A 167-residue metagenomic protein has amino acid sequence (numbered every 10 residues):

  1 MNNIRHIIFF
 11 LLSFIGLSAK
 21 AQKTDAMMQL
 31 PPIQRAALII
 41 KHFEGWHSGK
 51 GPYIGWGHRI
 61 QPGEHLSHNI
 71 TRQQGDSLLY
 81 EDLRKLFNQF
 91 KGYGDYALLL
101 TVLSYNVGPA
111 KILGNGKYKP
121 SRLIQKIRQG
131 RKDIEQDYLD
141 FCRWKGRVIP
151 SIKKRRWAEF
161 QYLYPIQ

Functional and structural regions predicted by a protein language model:
M1-N3: N-terminal secretory signal peptides that target proteins for export/translocation
H6-I15: Sec-dependent N-terminal signal peptides
L11, Q22-K50, H58-E64, I70-Q89 (+1 more regions): Long, amphipathic alpha-helical surface segments
L17-A21: Sec/Tat signal peptide C-region and signal peptidase I cleavage site
F87, K91-A97: Short, solvent-exposed, charged loop/turn and helix-capping segments that join or cap alpha-helices on peripheral
A97-K111: Short N-proximal segments of mature Sec-exported proteins
